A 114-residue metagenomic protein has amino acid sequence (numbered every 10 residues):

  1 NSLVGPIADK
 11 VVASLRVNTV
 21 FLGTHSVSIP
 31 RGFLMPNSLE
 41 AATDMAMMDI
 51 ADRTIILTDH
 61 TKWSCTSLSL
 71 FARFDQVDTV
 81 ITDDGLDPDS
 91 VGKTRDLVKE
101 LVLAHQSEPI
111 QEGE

Functional and structural regions predicted by a protein language model:
N1-E114: Conserved phosphate- and dinucleotide-binding cores of soluble alpha/beta proteins, encompassing both enzyme active
